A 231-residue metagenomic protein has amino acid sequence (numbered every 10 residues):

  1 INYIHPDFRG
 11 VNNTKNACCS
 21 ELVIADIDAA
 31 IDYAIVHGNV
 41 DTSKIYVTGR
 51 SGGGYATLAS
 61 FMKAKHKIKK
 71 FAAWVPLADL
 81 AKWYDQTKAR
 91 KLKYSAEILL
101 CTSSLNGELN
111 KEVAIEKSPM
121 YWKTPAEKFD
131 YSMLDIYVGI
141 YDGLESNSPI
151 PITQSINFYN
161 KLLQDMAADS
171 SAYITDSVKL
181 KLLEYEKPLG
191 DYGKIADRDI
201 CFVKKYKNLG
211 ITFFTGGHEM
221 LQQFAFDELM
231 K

Functional and structural regions predicted by a protein language model:
I1-N13: Conserved alpha/beta-hydrolase
R9-V11, D79, E219: Active-site loop signature of alpha/beta-hydrolase-fold enzymes
K15-C18, A59-S60, K82-Q86, S146-I152 (+1 more regions): Short, solvent-exposed loop/turn and secondary-structure capping segments
C18-G38: Alpha/beta-hydrolase active-site loop
Y33-L92: Primarily recognizes the serine-hydrolase "nucleophile elbow" in alpha/beta-hydrolase and SGNH/GDSL folds
K69-K70, P76-L77, A81-K128, K181-G193: Mobile cap/lid helix-loop segments that gate and shape the active-site cleft of serine hydrolases
K117, E127-L134, K205-L209: Short, proline-enriched alpha-helix->beta-strand connector loops that line the catalytic pocket of alpha/beta-hydrolase
Y137, G143-S146, T153-K231: C-terminal catalytic histidine-bearing segment of alpha/beta-hydrolase fold enzymes
